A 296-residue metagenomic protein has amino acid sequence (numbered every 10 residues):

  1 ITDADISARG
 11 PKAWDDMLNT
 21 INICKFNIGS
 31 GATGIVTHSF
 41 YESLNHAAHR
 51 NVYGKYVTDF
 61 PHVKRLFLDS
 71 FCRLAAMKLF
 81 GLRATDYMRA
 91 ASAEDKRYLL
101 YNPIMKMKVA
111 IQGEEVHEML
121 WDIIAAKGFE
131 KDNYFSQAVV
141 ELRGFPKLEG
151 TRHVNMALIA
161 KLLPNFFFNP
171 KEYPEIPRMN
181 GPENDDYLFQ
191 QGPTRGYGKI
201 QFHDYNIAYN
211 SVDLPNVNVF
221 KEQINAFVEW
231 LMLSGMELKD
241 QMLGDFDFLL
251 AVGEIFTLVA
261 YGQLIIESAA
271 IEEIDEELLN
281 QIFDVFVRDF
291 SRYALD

Functional and structural regions predicted by a protein language model:
I1-D296: Flavin-dependent oxidoreductase catalytic core characteristic of acyl-CoA dehydrogenase/oxidase-like enzymes
